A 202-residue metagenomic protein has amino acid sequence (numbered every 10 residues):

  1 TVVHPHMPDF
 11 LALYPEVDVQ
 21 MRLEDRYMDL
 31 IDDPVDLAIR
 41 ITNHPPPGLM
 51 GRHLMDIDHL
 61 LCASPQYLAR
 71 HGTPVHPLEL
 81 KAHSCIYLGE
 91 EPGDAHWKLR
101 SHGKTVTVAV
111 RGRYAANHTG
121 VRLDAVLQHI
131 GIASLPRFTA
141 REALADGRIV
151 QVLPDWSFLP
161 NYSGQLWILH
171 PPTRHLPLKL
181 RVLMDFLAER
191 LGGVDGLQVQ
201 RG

Functional and structural regions predicted by a protein language model:
T1-M50, Q200: Central regulatory/effector-binding core of bacterial HTH transcription factors
V19-L23, V108-H118: Short beta-strand-to-loop elements that line the ligand-binding cleft of bilobed periplasmic-binding protein-like
D25, I41-N43, S64-P65, L135-F138 (+1 more regions): Beta->alpha turn/N-cap motifs
P46-G51, A143-P154: Ligand-binding "clamshell"
G48-H59, A63-L88: Flexible hinge/capping segments at coil-to-helix
S84-G103: Secondary-structure junction motif
A125-I149: A ligand-binding cleft/hinge motif common to bilobed small-molecule-binding domains
R141-E142, D146, D155-G202: C-terminal effector-binding regulatory domain of bacterial HTH transcription factors
